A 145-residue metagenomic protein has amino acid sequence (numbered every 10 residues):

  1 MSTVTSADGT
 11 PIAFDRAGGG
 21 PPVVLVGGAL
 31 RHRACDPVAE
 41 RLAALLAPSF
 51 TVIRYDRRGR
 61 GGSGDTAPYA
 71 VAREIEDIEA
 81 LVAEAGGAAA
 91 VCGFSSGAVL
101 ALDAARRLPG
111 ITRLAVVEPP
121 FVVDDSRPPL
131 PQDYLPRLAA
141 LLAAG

Functional and structural regions predicted by a protein language model:
T3-G64: Conserved HGGG/HGGXW glycine-rich cap/lid loop of the alpha/beta-hydrolase fold
C35-P37, D65-P68, D125-P129: Short, solvent-exposed loop/turn segments at secondary-structure boundaries
V38-E40, A70-R73, L130-L135: Charged helix-capping and loop-helix junction motifs
A44, P48, A80, D103-P109: Short, well-ordered alpha-helices that flank and scaffold nucleotide-derived cofactor binding pockets
A44, R54-C92: Active-site loop/oxyanion-hole signature of alpha/beta-hydrolase fold enzymes
P48-S49, A88, A144: Structured helix-beta-strand junction loops
G87-S126: Conserved hydrolase catalytic core segment
P119-G145: Helix-rich cap/lid subdomain of alpha/beta-hydrolase
